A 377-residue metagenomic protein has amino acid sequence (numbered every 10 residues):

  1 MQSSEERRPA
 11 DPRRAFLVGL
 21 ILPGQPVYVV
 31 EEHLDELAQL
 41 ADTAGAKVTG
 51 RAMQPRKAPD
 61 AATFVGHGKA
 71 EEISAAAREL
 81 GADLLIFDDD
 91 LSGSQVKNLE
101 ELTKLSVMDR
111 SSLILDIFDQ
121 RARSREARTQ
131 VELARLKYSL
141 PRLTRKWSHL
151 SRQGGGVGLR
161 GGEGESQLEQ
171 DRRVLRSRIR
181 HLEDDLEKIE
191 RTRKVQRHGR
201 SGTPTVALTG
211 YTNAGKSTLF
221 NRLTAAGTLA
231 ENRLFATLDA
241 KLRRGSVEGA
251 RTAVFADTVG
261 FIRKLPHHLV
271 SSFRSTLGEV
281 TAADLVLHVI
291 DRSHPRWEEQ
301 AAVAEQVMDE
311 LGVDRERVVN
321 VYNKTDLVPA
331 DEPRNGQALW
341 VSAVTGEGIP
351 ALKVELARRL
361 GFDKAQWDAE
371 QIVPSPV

Functional and structural regions predicted by a protein language model:
M1-L22, V29, A38, K137 (+5 more regions): C-terminal-of-GTPase-core extension/linker across diverse P-loop GTPases
M1-R110, I114-L115: N-terminal accessory targeting/assembly segments
Q2-R7, E31-D35, A58-A75, D239-A240 (+2 more regions): Switch II of P-loop NTPase G domains
S3, H198-S201, L223-A253, L265-S272 (+2 more regions): Switch I (effector-binding) loop of TRAFAC-class P-loop GTPase G-domains
I21-Q25, R56-A58, D90-G93, S112-L115 (+4 more regions): Conserved nucleotide-binding/hydrolysis micro-motifs of P-loop NTPases
L34-D42, S74-E79, L91-L105, A250-R251 (+1 more regions): Conserved C-terminal guanine-recognition region of P-loop GTPase G domains, centered on the G4
S112-L133: Short alpha-helix plus adjacent loop in nuclease-associated cores
